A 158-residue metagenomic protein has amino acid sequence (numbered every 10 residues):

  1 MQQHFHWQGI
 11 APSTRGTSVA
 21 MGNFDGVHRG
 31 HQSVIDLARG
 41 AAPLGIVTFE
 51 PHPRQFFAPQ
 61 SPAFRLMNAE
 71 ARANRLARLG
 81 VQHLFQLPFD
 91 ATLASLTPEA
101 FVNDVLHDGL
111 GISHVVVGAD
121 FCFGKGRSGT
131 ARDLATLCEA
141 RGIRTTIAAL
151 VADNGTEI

Functional and structural regions predicted by a protein language model:
M1-I158: Nucleotidyltransferase catalytic core that binds NTPs
